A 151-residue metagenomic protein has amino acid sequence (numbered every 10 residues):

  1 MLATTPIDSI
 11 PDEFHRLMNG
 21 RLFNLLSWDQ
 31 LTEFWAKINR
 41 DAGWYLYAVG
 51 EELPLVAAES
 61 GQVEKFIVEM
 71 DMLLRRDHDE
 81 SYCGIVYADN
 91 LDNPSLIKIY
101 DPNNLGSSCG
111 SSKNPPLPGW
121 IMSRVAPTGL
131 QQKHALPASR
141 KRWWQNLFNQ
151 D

Functional and structural regions predicted by a protein language model:
M1-E51: N-terminal "first-domain core" detector
L2, P6, F23, L55-Q62 (+1 more regions): Non-membrane alpha-helical secondary structure
P11, H15, T32, V63-D71 (+1 more regions): Generic detector of well-ordered alpha-helical segments enriched in charged/polar residues, highlighting helical
L22-L26, Q30-L31, I38, P94-D151: Polybasic, proline/glycine-rich intrinsically disordered low-complexity segments
E33-K37, M72-H78, A88: Short linear motifs in intrinsically disordered
D41-W44, E80-G84: Short, surface-exposed beta-edge/turn micro-motifs
V49-Y82: Compact, well-ordered interaction domains used in eukaryotic information-processing assemblies
I67, L74, Y82-D89, P94-P102: Canonical SH2 domain fold
